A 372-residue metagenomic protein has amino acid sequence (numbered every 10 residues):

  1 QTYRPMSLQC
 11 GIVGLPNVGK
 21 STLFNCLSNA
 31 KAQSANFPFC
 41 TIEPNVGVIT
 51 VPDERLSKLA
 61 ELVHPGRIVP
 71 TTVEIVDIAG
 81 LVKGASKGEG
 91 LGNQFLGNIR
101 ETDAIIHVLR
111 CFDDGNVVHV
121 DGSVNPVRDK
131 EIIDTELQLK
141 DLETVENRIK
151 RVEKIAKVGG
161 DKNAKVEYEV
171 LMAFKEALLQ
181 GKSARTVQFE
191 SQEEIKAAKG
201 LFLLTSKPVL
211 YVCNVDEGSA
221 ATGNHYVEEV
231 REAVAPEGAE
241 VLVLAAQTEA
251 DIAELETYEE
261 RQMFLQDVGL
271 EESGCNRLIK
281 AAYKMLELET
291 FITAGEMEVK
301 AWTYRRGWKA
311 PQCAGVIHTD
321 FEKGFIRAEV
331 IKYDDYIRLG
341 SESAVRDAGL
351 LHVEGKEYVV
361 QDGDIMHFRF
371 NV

Functional and structural regions predicted by a protein language model:
T2-V118, V152: Conserved G1/Walker A P-loop phosphate-binding module
T2-V13, V18, F24, R151-V359 (+2 more regions): C-terminal-of-GTPase-core extension/linker across diverse P-loop GTPases
A30-P38, N45-G47, R55-K58, K87 (+10 more regions): Glycine-rich, flexible loop/turn motifs
A35-N36, V117-D121, G223-H225, L255: Short amphipathic alpha-helical segments
F39, D53-L56, V69-I75, E89-D103 (+8 more regions): Amphipathic alpha-helical transducer elements in NTP-driven molecular machines
G47-P52, A79-E89, R100-A164, A177-S191 (+1 more regions): Conserved Switch II/interswitch segment of TRAFAC-class P-loop GTPases
A60, E146, M172: A cross-family signal for key residues in well-ordered alpha-helices that form functional helical elements
E101, Q361-D362: Short, flexible surface segments
